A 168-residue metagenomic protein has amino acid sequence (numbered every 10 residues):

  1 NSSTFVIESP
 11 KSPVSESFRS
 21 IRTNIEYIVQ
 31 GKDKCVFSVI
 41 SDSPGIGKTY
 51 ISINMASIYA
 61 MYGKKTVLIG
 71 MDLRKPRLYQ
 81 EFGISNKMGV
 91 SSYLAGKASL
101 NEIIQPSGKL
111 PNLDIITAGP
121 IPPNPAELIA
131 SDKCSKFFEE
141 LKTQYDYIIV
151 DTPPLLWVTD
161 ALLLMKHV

Functional and structural regions predicted by a protein language model:
T4-V168: P-loop NTP-binding module
